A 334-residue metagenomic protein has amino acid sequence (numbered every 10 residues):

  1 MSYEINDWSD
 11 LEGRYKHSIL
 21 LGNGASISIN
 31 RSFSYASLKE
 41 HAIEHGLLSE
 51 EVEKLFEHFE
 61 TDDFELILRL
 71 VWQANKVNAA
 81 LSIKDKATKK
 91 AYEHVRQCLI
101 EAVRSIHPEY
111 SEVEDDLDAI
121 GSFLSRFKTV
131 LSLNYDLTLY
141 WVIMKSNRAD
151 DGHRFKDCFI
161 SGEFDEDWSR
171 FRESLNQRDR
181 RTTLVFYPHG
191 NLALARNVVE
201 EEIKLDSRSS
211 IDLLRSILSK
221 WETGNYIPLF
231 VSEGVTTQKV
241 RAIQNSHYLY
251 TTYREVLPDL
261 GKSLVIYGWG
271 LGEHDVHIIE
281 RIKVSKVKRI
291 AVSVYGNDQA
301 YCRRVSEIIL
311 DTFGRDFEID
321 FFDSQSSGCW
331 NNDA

Functional and structural regions predicted by a protein language model:
M1-S263, W269-E280, R289-A334: Conserved catalytic-core helix/loop/strand module for nucleotide-ribose chemistry
